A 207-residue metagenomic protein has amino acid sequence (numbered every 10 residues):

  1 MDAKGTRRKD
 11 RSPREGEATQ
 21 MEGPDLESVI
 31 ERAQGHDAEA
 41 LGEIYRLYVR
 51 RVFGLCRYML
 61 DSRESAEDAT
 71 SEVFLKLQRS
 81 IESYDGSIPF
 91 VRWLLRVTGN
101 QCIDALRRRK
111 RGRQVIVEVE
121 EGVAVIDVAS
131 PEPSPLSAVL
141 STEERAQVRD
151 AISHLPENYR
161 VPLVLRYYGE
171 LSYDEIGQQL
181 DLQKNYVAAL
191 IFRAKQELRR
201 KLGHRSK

Functional and structural regions predicted by a protein language model:
M1-E31: Extreme N-terminal regulatory/targeting segments of RNA polymerase sigma factors
E22-L26, G112-S141, R145: Internal acidic/polar
R32-E43, F53-E72, K184, H204-K207: Short, charged helix-capping/linker segments at alpha-helix termini
Q34-G35, D61, E72-P89, R108-K110: Sigma70-family region 2
R46-R50, Y58-D61, L155, V164-L171: Short helix-capping/turn signature of helix-turn-helix
D68-L75, I88-N100, A189: Structural recognition of an alpha-helix C-terminal capping motif at a helix-to-coil junction
E82-G86, R96-V117, S141, L202: Arg/Lys-rich amphipathic alpha helix in sigma70-family domain 2
I103, Q147-V148, Y159, L165-Y168 (+1 more regions): DNA-recognition helix of helix-turn-helix
